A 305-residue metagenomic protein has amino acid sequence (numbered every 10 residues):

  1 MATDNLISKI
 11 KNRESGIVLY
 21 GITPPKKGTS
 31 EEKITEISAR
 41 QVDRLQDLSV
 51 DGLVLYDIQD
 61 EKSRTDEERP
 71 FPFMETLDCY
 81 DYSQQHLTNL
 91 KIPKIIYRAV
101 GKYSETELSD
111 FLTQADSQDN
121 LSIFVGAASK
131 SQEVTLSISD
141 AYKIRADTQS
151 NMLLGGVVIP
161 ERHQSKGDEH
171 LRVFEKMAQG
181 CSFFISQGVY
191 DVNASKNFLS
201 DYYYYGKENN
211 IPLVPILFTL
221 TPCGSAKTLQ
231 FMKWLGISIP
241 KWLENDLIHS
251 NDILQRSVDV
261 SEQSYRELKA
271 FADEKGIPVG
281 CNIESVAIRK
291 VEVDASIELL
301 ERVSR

Functional and structural regions predicted by a protein language model:
A2-G167, L247-E262, G280, S285-R305: Active-site beta->alpha loop and helix N-cap motifs at the rims of alpha/beta catalytic domains
T135, K166-G167, K196-N197, K227-L235: Short, well-ordered secondary-structure micro-motifs
V157, I185-Q187, P215-T221: Short, conserved beta-strand edge motifs with alternating hydrophobic and charged residues
L199-P212, A226, Q263-R305: Structured C-terminal cap/extension of enzyme domains
I211-I277: Catalytic-face loop-and-helix region of soluble metabolic enzyme cores
